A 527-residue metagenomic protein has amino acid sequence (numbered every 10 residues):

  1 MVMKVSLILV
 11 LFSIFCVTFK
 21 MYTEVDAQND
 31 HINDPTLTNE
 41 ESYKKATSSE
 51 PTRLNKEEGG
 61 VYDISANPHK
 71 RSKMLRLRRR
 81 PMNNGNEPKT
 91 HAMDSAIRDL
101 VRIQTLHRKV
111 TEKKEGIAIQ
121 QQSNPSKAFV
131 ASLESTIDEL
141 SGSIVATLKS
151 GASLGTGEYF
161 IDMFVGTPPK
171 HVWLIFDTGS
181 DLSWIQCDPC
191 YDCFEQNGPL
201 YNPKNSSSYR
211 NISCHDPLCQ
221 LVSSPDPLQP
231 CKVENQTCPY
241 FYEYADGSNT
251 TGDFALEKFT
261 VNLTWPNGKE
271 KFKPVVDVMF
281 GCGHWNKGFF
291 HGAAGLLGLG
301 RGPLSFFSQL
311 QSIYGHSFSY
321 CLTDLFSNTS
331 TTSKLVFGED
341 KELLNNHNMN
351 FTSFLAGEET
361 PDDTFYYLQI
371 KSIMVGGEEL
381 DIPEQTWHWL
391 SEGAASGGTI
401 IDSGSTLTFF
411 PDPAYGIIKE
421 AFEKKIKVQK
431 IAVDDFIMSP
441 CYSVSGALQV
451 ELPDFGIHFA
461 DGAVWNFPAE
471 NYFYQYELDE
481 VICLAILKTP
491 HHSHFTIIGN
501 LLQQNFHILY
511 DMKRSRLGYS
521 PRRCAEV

Functional and structural regions predicted by a protein language model:
V2-L174, L182-I185, P189-D253, K258 (+6 more regions): Disordered propeptide/prodomain
F160-K204, S208-R210, F259, F280-G281 (+4 more regions): Aspartyl protease active-site motif detector
Q236-Y244, P303-S305, S317, V433-S445: Charged, amphipathic alpha-helical segments
F241-F365, I457, G462, N466-R523: Glycine-rich flap/beta-hairpin and adjacent strands of clan AA aspartyl proteases
G292, I313-G315, N328-T332, Y366-L368 (+3 more regions): Short gly/pro-enriched beta-turn/loop segments at secondary-structure junctions
G377-E379, W389-S391, V433-D435: Membrane-interfacial loop- and helix-cap regions that link adjacent transmembrane helices in polytopic membrane proteins
E392-L407, A414, L448, D454 (+1 more regions): C-terminal, well-structured subdomains that either form a transmembrane helix-short loop-helix hairpin in multi-pass
K430-W465: Extended C-terminal subregions enriched in glycine
